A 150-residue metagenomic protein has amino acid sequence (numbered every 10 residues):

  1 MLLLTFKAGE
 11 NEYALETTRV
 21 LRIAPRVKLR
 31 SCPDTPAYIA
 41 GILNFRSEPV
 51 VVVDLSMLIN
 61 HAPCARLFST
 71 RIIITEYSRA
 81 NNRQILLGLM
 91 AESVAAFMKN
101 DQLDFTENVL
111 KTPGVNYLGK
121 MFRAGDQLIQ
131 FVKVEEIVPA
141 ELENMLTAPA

Functional and structural regions predicted by a protein language model:
M1-A150: An acidic, low-aromatic, low-complexity terminal/linker signal
